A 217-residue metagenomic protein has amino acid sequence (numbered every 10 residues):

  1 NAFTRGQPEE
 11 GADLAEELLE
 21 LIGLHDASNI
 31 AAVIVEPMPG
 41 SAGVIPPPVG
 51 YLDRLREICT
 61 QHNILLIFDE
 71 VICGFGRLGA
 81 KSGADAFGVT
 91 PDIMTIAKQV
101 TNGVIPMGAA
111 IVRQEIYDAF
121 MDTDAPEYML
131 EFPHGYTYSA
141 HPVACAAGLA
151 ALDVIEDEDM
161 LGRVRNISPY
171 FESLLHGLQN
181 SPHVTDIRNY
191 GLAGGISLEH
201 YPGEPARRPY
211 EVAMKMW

Functional and structural regions predicted by a protein language model:
N1-W217: Conserved N-terminal phosphate-binding loop of PLP-dependent enzymes in the Aspartate aminotransferase
